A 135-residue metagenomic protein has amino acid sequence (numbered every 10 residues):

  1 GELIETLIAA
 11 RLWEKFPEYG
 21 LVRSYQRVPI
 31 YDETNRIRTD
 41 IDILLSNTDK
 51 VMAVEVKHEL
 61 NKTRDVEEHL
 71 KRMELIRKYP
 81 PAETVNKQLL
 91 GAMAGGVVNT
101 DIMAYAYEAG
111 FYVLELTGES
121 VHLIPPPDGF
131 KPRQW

Functional and structural regions predicted by a protein language model:
G1-I30, I102: Acidic-basic catalytic patches of nuclease active cores, encompassing PD-(D/E)XK and other metal-cofactor nuclease
L12, I41-K62, H69-I76: Conserved catalytic cores of phosphodiester-cleaving nucleases, focusing on short active-site segments
G20-T48: Active-site metal-binding core of divalent-cation-utilizing nuclease and nuclease-like domains
D49-K50, N86-Q88: A general structural motif
D65-E83, G91, G95-M103: Short, charged, amphipathic alpha-helix that recurs within catalytic cores of restriction-modification and other
L89-W135: Domain-level recognition of nuclease-like catalytic cores that cleave nucleotide substrates
